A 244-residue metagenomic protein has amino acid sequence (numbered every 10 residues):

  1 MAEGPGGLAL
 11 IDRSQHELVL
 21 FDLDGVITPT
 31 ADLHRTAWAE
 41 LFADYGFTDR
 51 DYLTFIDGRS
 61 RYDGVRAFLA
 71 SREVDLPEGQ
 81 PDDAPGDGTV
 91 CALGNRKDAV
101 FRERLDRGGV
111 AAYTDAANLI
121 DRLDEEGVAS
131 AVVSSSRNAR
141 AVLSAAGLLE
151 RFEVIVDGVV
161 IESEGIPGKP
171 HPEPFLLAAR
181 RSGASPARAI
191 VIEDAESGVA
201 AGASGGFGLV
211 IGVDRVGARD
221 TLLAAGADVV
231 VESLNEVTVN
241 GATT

Functional and structural regions predicted by a protein language model:
E3-L23, I27-T114, R122-E125, A141: N-terminal helical cap/lid subdomain that shapes the substrate entry/recognition surface in HAD-like hydrolases
L10-I11, E236-T244: Short amphipathic alpha-helix with an adjacent loop that forms part of the alpha/beta core around
I27, T54, A112, V132 (+2 more regions): Conserved SAM-binding loop
A116-A146, G202: Substrate-recognition element of Asp-dependent hydrolases with the DxDx(T/V) motif
R137-I190, E196-A200, S204, V216-L223: Substrate-recognition "cap/lid" segment bordering the active-site pocket of phosphatases
G206-G208: Conserved S-adenosyl-L-methionine
D214-G217, L234: Short glycine-rich donor-binding/catalytic loop of glycosyltransferases that coordinates the nucleotide-sugar
V229-S233: Short acidic-hydrophobic, aromatic-tinged amphipathic segments that line or gate anion-handling sites
